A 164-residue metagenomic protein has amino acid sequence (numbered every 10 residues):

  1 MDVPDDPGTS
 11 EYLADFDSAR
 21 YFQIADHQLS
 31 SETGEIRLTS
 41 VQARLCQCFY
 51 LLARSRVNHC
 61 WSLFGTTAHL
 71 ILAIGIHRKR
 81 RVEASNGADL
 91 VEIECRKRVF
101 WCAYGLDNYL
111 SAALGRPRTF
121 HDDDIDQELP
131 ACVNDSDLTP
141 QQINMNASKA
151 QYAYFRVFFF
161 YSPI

Functional and structural regions predicted by a protein language model:
M1-T39, R44-R56, N86-L90, M145-A147: C-terminal transcriptional activation/regulatory domains of eukaryotic transcription factors
D2-G8, Q23-I24, L72-I164: Fungal transcription factor middle regulatory core
E35-T39, S62, R98-W101, R156: Aromatic- and histidine-enriched alpha-helix N-cap/loop-to-helix transition segments that scaffold the rims
R54-L70: Classical protein tyrosine phosphatase
